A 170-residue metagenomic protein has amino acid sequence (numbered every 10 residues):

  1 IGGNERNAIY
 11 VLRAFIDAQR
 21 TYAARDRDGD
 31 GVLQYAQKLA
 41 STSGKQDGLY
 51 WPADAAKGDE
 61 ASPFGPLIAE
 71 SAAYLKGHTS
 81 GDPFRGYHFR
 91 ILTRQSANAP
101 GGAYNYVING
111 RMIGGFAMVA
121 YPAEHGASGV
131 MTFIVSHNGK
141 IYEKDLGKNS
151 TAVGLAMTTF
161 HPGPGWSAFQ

Functional and structural regions predicted by a protein language model:
I1-G2, M131-S167: A short, surface-exposed interaction/processing loop segment used at functional sites
N4-A23: Membrane-proximal N-terminal amphipathic helix
D17-M131, V135, D145-L146: Extracellular/periplasmic head regions of type IV pilus-like filament subunits
I113, A168-Q170: Short aromatic loop motif centered on NTY/YTY
